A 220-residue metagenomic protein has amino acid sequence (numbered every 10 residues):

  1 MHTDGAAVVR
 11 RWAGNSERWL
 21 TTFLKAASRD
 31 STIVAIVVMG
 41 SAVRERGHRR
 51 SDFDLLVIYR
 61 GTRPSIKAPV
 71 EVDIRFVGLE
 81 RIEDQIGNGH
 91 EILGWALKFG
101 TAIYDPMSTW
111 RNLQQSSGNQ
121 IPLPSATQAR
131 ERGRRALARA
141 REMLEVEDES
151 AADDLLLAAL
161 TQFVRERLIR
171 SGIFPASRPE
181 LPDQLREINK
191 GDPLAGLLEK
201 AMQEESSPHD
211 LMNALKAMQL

Functional and structural regions predicted by a protein language model:
M1-R18, K67-D148: Conserved NTP/Mg2+-binding pocket subregion across the NTase superfamily
H2-D4, Q120-L220: Conserved nucleotidyltransferase catalytic core and NTase-mimicking acidic/glycine-rich helix/loop elements in nucleic
A13-S16, V34-A35, F53: Short, flexible loop segments at the rims of nucleotide/cofactor-binding pockets, characterized by
S16-R29: Acidic-basic catalytic patches of nuclease active cores, encompassing PD-(D/E)XK and other metal-cofactor nuclease
A27, T32-G40: Short acidic amphipathic segments
V37-V77: Catalytic metal-binding acidic patch
S41, L113-S116, E199-K200: Short linear capping/connector segments at secondary-structure termini
